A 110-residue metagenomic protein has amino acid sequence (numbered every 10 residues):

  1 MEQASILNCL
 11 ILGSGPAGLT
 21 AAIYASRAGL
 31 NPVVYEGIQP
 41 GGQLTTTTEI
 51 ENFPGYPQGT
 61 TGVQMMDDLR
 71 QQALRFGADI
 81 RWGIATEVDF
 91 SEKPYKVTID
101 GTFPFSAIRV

Functional and structural regions predicted by a protein language model:
E2-A17: Beta1/beta-strand and adjacent pyrophosphate-binding region of the FAD-binding site in flavoprotein oxidoreductases
S5-L7, I99-V110: Core beta-strand elements of the Rossmann-like FAD/NAD(P) dinucleotide-binding domain in flavoenzyme oxidoreductases
L10, S26-T46: Glycine-rich FAD pyrophosphate-binding loop
G18, G41, G59: Flexible, glycine-rich phosphate/dinucleotide-binding loops and adjacent beta-alpha linkers at cofactor/substrate
G37, I50, V110: ATP/adenylate-binding site constellation spanning eukaryotic-like Ser/Thr protein kinases, ABC-transporter
T45-P104: N-terminal Rossmann-like dinucleotide/flavin-binding domain of flavoprotein oxidoreductases that bind FAD/FMN
